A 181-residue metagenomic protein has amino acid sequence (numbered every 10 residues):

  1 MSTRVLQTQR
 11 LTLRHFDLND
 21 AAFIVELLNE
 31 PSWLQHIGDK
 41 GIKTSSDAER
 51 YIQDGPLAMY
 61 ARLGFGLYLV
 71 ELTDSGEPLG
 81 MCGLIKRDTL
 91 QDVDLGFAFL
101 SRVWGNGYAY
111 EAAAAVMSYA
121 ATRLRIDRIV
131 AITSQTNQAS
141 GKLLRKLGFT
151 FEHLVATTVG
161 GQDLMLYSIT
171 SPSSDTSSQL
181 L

Functional and structural regions predicted by a protein language model:
M1-H36, L67-L181: Acyl-donor (CoA/ACP) binding surface of acyl/acetyltransferases
S32-D54: Conserved GNAT-fold acetyl-CoA-binding loop/helix
P56-L69: A short helix-loop-beta-strand connector motif used in the catalytic cores of GNAT acetyltransferases and, in some
